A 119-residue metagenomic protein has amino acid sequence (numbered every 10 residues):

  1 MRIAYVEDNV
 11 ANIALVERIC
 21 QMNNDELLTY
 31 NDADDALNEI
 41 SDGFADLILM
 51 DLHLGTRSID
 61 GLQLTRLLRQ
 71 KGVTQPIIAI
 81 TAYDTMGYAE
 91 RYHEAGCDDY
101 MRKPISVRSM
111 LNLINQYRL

Functional and structural regions predicted by a protein language model:
N9-L28: Two-component/phosphorelay signaling modules centered on CheY-like receiver
N24-A33, E39: Short hydrophobic/Thr-rich beta-strand motif most characteristic of the beta2 strand and flanking loop of CheY-like
G43-L54: Active-site beta3 strand of CheY-like receiver
I48, Y100-M101: Two-component signal transduction core modules
D60-V73: Short amphipathic alpha-helix used as the core "switch/output" element in two-component signaling
Q63, D84-D99: Alpha4 helix (beta4-alpha4-beta5 surface) of REC/receiver domains from two-component response regulators
G87, I105-I114: C-terminal output helix
